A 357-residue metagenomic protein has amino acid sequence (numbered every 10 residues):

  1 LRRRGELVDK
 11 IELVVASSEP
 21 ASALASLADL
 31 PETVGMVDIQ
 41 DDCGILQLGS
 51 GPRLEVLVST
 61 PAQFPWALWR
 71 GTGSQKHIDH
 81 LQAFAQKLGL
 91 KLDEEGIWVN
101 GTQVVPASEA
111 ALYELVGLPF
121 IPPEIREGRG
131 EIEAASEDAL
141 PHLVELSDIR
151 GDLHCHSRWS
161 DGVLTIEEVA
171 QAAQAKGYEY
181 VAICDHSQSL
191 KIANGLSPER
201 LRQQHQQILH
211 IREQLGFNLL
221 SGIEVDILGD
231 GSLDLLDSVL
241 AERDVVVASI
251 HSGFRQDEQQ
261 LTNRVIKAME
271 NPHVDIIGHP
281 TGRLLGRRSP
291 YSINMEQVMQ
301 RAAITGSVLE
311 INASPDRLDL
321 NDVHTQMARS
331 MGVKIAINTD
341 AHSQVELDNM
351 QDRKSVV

Functional and structural regions predicted by a protein language model:
R2-S157, V163-G177, V181-I183, Q188-N218 (+1 more regions): Charged catalytic cores and adjacent phosphate/nucleic-acid-binding surfaces used for phosphate/nucleic-acid chemistry
S221-I223: Short loop/edge segments at beta-strand edges and connector loops that shape dinucleotide/nucleotide cofactor-binding
